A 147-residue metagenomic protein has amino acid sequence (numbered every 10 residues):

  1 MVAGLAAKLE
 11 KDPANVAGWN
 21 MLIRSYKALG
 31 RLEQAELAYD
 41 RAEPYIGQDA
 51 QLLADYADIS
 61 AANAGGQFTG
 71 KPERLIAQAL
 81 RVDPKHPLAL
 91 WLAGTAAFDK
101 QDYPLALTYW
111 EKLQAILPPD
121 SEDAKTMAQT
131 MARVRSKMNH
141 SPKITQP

Functional and structural regions predicted by a protein language model:
G4-A7, R41, Q78, K112: The canonical alpha-helical register within tetratricopeptide repeats
K8, S25, I59-A62, A96 (+1 more regions): Residue-level signature for tetratricopeptide repeat
E10-A14, G47, P84, P118: Short coil turns that delineate tetratricopeptide repeat
V16-A17, A50-Q51, P87-L88, S121: Helix-start (N-cap) detector for alpha-helical repeat units in TPR-like alpha-solenoids, especially tetratricopeptide
N20-K27, E33-D83: Alpha-helical adaptor scaffolds
M21, D55-Y56, L92, T126-T130: Canonical tetratricopeptide repeat
E43-P44, F98, Y103-S121, Q129-A132: TPR/TPR-like (Sel1-like) alpha-helical repeat modules
N63-G70, A132-P147: Alpha-helical linker/edge segments of TPR/alpha-solenoid repeat scaffolds and analogous pre-/post-domain helices
